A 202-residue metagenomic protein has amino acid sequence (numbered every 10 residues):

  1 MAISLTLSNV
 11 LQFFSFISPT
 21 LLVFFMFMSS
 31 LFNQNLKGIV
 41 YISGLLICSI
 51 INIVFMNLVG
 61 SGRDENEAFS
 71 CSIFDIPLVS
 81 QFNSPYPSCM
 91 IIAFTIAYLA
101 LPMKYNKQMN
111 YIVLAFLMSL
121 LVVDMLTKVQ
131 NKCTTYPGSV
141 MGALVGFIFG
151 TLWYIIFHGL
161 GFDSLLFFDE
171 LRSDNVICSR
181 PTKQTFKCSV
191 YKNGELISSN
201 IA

Functional and structural regions predicted by a protein language model:
M1-A202: Terminal transmembrane helix and immediately flanking juxtamembrane interfaces of multi-pass membrane proteins
